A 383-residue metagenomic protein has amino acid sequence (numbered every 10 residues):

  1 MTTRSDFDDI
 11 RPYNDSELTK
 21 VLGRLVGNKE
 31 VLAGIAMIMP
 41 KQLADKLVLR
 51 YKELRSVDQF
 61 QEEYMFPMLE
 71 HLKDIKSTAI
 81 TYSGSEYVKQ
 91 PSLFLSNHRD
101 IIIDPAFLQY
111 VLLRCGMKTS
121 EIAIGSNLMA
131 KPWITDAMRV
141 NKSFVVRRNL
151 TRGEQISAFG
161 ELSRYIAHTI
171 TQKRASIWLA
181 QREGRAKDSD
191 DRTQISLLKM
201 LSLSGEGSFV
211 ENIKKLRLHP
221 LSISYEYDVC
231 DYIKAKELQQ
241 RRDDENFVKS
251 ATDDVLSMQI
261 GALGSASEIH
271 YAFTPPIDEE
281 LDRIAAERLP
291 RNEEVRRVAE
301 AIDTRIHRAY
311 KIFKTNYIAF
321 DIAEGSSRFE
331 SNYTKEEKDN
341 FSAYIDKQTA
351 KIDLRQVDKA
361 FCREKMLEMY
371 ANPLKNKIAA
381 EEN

Functional and structural regions predicted by a protein language model:
M1-S92, H98-Q109, L113, T135 (+2 more regions): Membrane-anchoring hydrophobic helices of lipid-metabolizing enzymes
M39-D45, L49, G205-V210, L218-S224 (+4 more regions): C-terminal intrinsically disordered extensions
Y51, M138-K142, D228-K236, F329-S342: Short, charged low-complexity intrinsically disordered segments located at boundaries of structured domains
V57, Q155-F159, R291-E294: Residue-level preference for long, well-ordered alpha-helices that form the structural scaffold of enzyme catalytic
M65-I277, I352: Soluble catalytic domains of membrane acyltransferases
D243-I322: A cross-taxonomic marker for long C-terminal extensions/tails that follow the last structured domain
E294, I306-N383: Long, low-complexity C-terminal extensions of enzymes
